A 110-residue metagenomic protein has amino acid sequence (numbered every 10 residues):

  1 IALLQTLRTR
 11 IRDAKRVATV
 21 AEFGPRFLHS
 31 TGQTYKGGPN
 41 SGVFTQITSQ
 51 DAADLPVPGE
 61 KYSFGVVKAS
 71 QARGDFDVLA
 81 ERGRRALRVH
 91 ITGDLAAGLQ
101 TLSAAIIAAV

Functional and structural regions predicted by a protein language model:
I1-V110: Phosphate-moiety recognition in structured ligand-binding domains
